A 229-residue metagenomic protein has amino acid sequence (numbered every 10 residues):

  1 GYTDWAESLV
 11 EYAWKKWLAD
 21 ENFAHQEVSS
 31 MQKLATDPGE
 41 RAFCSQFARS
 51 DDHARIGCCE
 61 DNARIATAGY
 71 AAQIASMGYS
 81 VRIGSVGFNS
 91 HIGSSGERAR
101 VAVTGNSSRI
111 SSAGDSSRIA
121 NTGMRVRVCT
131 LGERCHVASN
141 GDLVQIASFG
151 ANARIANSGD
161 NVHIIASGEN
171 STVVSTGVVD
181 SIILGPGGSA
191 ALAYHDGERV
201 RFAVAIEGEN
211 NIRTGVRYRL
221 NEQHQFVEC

Functional and structural regions predicted by a protein language model:
G1-C229: Short, glycine-biased loop/turn motifs at secondary-structure junctions and in low-complexity Ser/Thr/Pro-rich termini
